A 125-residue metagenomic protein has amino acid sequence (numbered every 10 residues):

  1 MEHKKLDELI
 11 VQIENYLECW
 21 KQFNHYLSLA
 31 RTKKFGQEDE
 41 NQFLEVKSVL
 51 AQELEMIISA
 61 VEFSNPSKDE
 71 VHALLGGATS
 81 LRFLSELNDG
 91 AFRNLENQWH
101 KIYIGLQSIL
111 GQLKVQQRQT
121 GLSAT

Functional and structural regions predicted by a protein language model:
M1-T125: Conserved non-transmembrane functional hotspots
